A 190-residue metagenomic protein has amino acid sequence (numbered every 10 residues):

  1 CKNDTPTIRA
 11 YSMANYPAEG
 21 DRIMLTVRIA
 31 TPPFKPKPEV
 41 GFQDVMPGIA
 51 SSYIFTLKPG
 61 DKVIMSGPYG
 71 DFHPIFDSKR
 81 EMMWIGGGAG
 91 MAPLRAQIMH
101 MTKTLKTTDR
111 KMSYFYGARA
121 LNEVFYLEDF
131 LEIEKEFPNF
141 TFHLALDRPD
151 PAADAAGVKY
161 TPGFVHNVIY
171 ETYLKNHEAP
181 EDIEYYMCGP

Functional and structural regions predicted by a protein language model:
C1-P59, A118-R119, A145-P149: Ferredoxin-reductase
M13, P93-L105: Histidine-anchored nucleotide/phosphate-binding helix
Y53, S66-R80: A short, basic/flexible loop-to-alpha-helix module at the beginning of a structural domain
P59, D71, T104-K106, N139-F142 (+1 more regions): Extended, composition-driven regions rather than compact fold-specific motifs
P59-F72, N167-Y173: Helix-loop module immediately N-terminal to the HCX5R catalytic loop in PTP-like cysteine phosphatase domains
S78-R80, H100-M112: Conserved S-adenosyl-L-methionine
M82-Q97: A phosphate-binding catalytic loop at a beta-strand-loop-alpha-helix junction that coordinates phosphoryl groups
R110-P190: Reductase modules of NAD(P)H-dependent flavoproteins
